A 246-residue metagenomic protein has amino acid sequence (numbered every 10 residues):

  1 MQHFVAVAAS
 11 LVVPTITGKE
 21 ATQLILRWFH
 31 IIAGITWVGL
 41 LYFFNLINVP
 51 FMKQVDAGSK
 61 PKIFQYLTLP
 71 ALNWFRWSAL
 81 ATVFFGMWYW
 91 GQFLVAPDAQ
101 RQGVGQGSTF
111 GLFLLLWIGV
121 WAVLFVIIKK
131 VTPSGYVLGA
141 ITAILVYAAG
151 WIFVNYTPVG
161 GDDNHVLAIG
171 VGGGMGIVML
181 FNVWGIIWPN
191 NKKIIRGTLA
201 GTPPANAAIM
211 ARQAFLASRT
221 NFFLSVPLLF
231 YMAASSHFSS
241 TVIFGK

Functional and structural regions predicted by a protein language model:
Q2-K246: Polytopic transmembrane helical bundles with strong interfacial aromatic enrichment
